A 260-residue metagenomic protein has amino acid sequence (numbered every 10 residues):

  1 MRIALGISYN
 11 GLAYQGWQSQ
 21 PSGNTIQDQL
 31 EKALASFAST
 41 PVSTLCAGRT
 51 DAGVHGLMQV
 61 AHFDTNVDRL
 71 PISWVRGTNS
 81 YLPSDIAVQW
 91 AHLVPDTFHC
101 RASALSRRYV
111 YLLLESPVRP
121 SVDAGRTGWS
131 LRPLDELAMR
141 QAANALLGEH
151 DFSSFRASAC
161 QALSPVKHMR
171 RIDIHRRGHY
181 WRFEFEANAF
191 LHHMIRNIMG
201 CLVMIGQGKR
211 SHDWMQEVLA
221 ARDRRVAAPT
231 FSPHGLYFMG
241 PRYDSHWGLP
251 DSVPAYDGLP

Functional and structural regions predicted by a protein language model:
M1-P260: Structured-RNA-binding interfaces characteristic of tRNA pseudouridine synthases
